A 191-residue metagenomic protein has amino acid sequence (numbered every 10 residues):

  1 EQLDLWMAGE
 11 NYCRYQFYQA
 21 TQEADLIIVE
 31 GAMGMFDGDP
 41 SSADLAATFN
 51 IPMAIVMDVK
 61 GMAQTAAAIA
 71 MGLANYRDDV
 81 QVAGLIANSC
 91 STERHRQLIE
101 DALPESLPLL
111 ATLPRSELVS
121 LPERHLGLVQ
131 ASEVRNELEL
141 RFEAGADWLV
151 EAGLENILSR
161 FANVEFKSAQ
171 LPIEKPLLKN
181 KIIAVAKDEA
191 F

Functional and structural regions predicted by a protein language model:
E1-F49, M57-Q81, E93-Q97: ATP-dependent carboxylate-amine ligase catalytic core
T21-E23, E174-N180: Glycine-rich phosphate/diphosphate-binding loops that line cofactor/substrate pockets in enzymes
M53, A83-L85, I183: Hydrophobic beta-strand segments of well-ordered beta-sheets in folded domains
M53-V56, L110-T112: Short hydrophobic alpha-helical runs that function as membrane-insertion/retention elements
V59, S89, K187-A190: Residue-level signal for short, function-critical loop segments
Q64-K175: Internal gly/pro-rich beta-alpha loop/helix module that stabilizes soluble enzyme cofactors or their anionic handles
K179-F191: Phosphate-binding active sites in nucleotide-utilizing proteins
